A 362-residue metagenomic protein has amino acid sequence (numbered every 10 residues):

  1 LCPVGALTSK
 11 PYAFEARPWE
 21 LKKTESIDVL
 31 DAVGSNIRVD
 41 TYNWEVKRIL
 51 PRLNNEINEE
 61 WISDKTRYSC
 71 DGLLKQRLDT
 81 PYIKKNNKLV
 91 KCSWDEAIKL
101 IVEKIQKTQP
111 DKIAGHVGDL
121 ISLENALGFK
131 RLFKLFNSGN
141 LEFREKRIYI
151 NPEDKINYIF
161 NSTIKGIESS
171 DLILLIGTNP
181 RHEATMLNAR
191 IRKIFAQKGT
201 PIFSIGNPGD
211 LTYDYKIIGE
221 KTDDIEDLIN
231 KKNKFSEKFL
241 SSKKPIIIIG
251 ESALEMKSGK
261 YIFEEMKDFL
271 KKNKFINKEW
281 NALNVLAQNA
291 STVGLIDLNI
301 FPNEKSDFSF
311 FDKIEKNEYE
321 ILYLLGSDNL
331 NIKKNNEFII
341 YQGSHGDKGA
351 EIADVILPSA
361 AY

Functional and structural regions predicted by a protein language model:
L1-P3: Glycine-rich and small/hydrophobic secondary-structure elements
L7-Y362: Catalytic alpha/large subunits of respiratory electron-transfer oxidoreductases, centered on bis-MGD molybdoenzymes
